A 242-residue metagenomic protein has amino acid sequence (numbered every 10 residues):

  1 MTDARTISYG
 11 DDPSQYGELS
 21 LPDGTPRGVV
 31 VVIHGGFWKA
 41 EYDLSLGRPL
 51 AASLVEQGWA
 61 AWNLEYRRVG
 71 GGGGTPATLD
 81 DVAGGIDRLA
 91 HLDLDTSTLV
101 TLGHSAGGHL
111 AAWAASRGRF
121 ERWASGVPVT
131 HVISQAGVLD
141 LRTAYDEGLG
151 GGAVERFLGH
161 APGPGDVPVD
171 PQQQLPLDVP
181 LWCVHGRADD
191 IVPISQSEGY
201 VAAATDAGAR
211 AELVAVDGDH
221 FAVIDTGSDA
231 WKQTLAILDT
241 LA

Functional and structural regions predicted by a protein language model:
M1-G24: N-terminal cap/lid segment of alpha/beta-hydrolase-fold proteins
D12, V138, R142-Q173: Mobile cap/lid helix-loop segments that gate and shape the active-site cleft of serine hydrolases
S20, E198-A242: C-terminal catalytic histidine-bearing segment of alpha/beta-hydrolase fold enzymes
D23-P26, V30-S53: Short, surface-exposed "cap/lid" segments of acyl-processing enzymes
E41-A51, W62-T98: Catalytic nucleophile-loop/oxyanion-hole region of alpha/beta-hydrolase and closely related hydrolase-like folds
D87-E147: Primarily recognizes the serine-hydrolase "nucleophile elbow" in alpha/beta-hydrolase and SGNH/GDSL folds
L177, C183-H185, D189: Short beta-strand/loop motif that positions the catalytic acidic residue of the alpha/beta-hydrolase fold
D190-G199: Conserved alpha/beta-hydrolase "acid-adjacent" motif
